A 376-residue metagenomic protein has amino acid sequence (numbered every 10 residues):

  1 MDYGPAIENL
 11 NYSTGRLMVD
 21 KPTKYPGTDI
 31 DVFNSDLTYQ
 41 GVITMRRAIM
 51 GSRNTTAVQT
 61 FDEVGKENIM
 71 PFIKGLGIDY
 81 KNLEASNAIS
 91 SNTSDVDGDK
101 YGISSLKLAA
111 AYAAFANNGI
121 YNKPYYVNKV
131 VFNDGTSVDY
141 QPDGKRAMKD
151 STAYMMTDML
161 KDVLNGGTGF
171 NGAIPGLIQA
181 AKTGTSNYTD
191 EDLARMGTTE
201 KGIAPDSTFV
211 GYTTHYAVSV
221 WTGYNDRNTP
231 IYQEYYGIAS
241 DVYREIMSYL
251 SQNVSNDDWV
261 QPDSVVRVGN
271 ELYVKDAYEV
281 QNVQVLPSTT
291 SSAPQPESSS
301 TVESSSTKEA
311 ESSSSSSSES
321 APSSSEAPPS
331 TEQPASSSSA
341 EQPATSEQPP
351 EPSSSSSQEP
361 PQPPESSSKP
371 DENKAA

Functional and structural regions predicted by a protein language model:
M1-G4: Active/ligand-binding-proximal structured segments within catalytic/core domains that scaffold catalytic residues
A6, S52, T60, V64 (+3 more regions): Generic structural signal for hydrophobic core residues of well-folded globular domains
N11-I69, E84, N133-D162: Conserved catalytic neighborhood of penicillin-recognizing serine enzymes
Y12-T14, Y101-A110, A114-T289, A293-P294: A penicillin-recognizing enzyme superfamily signal
L17-V19, R47, Q59-T60, F72 (+6 more regions): Structural recognition of the beta-strand scaffold that forms the well-ordered cores of secreted hydrolase catalytic
T23-Y25, I43, N54-T56, D79-Y80 (+5 more regions): Solvent-exposed loop/turn segments at secondary-structure junctions within structured extracellular/periplasmic domains
I30-N34, G65-A110: Mid-domain, small-residue-enriched loop/turn segments at the edges of structured enzyme/sensor domains
Y140, V266-A376: Intrinsically disordered, low-complexity repeat and linker tracts
